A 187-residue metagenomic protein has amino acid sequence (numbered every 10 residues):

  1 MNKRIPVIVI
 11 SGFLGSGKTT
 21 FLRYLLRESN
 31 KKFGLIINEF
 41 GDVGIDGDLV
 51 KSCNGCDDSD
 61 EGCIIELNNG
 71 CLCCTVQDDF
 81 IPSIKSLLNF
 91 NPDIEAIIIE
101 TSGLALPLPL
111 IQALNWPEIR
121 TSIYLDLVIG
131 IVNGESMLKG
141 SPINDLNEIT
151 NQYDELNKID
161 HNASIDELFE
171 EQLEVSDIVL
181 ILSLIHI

Functional and structural regions predicted by a protein language model:
N2-I8, S16-H161, D166-E167: Nucleotide-state-sensitive switch-loop elements of NTP-binding domains
F13: P-loop (Walker A) phosphate-binding loop of NTP-binding proteins
N38, L182-S183: Asparagine-centered polar/low-complexity signal
Y124-V132, L173-L182: Conserved beta-strand/loop subsegment of P-loop NTPase cores
I185-I187: Conserved small/polar residues in nucleotide/adenosyl-binding loops
